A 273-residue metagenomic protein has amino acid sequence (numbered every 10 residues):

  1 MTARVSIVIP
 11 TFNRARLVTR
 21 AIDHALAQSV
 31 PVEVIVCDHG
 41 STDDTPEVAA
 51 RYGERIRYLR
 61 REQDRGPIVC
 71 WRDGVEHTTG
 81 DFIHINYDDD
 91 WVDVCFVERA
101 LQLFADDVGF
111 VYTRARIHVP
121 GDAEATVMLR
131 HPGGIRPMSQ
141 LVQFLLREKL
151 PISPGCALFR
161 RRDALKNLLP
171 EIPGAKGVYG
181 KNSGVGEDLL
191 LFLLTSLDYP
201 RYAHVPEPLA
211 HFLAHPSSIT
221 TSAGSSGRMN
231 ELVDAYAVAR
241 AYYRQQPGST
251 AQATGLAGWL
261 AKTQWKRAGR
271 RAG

Functional and structural regions predicted by a protein language model:
M1-H24: N-proximal low-complexity "stem/linker" segments adjacent to membrane-targeting elements
R16-T19, D43-R51, W91, C95: Acidic helix N-cap motif at the loop->helix transition within catalytic regions of sugar-transfer enzymes
D23-V32: Short, acidic, metal-binding catalytic loop of nucleotide-sugar glycosyltransferases
H24, D38-E47, Q63, Y87: A conserved acidic beta->alpha catalytic loop
R61-T78: Glycine-rich, basic loop-to-helix element that forms the pyrophosphate-binding segment of sugar-nucleotide handling
I83: Short aromatic/hydrophobic "clamp" motif used to bind/position activated sugar donors
C95-M128: Conserved donor NDP-sugar-binding/catalytic core segment of glycosyltransferases
I135-S225: Conserved nucleotide-sugar donor-binding catalytic segment
